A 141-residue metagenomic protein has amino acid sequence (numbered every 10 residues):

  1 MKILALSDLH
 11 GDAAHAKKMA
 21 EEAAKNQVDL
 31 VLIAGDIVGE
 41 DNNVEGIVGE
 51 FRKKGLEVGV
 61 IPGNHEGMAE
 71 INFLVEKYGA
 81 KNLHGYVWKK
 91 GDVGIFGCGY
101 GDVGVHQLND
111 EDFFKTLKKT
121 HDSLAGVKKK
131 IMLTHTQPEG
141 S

Functional and structural regions predicted by a protein language model:
M1-L4: Extreme N-terminal starter segment of soluble prokaryotic enzymes
L6, G11-K90: Core catalytic region of metal-dependent phosphoesterases/phosphodiesterases, especially metallo-beta-lactamase-like
E66-S141: Conserved catalytic scaffold of divalent metal-dependent phosphoesterases
